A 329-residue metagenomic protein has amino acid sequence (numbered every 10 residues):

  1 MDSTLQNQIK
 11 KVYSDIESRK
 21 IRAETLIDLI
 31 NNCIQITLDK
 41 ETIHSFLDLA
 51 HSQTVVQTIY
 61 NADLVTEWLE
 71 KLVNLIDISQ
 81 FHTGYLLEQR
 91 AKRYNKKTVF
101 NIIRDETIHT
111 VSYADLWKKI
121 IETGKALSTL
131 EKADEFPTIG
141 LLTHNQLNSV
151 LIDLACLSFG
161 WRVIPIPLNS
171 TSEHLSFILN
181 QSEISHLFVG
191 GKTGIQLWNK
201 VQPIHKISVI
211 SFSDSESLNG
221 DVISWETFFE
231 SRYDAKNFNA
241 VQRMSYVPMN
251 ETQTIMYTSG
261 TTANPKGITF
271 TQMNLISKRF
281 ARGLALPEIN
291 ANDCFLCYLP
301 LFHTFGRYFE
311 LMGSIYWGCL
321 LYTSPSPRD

Functional and structural regions predicted by a protein language model:
T4-N32, I195-M249: ANL superfamily adenylate-forming
Y60-L69, L86-S112: AMP-dependent adenylate-forming
N95-T98, Y233-Y257, N264, E288-C294: Conserved pre-ATP/AMP-binding loop-to-beta segment of ANL
K96-A133, P137-Q146, V150-L154, T171-L179 (+1 more regions): Conserved AMP-binding/adenylate-forming core of the ANL superfamily
H109-A114, Y246, Q253-R279: Conserved AMP-binding A3 loop
W117-K125, A235, M249, I268-E288 (+1 more regions): Conserved structural elements of the adenylate-forming
D153, S170-K200, I276-L296: Conserved ATP-dependent adenylate/AMP-binding module captured primarily in the ANL superfamily
I276-C294, L301-S324, R328: Conserved AMP-binding/adenylation subdomain of ANL enzymes
